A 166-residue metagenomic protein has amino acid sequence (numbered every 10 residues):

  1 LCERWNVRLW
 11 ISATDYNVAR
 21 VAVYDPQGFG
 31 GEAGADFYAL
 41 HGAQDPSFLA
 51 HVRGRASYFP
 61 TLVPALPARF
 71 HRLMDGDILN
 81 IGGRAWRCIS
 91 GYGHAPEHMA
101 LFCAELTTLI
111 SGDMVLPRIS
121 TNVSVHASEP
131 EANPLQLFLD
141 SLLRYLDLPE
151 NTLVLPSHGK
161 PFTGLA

Functional and structural regions predicted by a protein language model:
L1-N80, T107, T163: Active-site HxH/HxHxD metal-binding segment of metal-dependent hydrolases
A56-F70, I78, A85-L165: Metallo-beta-lactamase
